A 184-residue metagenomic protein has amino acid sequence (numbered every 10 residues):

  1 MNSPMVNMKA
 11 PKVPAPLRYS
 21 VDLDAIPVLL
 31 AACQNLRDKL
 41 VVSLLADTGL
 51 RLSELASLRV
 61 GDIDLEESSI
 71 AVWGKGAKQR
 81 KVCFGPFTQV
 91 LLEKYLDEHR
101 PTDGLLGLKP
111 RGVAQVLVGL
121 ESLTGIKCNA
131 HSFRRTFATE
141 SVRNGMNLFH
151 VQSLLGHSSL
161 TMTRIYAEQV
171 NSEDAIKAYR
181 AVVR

Functional and structural regions predicted by a protein language model:
M1-R184: Conserved catalytic core of the tyrosine transesterase superfamily
